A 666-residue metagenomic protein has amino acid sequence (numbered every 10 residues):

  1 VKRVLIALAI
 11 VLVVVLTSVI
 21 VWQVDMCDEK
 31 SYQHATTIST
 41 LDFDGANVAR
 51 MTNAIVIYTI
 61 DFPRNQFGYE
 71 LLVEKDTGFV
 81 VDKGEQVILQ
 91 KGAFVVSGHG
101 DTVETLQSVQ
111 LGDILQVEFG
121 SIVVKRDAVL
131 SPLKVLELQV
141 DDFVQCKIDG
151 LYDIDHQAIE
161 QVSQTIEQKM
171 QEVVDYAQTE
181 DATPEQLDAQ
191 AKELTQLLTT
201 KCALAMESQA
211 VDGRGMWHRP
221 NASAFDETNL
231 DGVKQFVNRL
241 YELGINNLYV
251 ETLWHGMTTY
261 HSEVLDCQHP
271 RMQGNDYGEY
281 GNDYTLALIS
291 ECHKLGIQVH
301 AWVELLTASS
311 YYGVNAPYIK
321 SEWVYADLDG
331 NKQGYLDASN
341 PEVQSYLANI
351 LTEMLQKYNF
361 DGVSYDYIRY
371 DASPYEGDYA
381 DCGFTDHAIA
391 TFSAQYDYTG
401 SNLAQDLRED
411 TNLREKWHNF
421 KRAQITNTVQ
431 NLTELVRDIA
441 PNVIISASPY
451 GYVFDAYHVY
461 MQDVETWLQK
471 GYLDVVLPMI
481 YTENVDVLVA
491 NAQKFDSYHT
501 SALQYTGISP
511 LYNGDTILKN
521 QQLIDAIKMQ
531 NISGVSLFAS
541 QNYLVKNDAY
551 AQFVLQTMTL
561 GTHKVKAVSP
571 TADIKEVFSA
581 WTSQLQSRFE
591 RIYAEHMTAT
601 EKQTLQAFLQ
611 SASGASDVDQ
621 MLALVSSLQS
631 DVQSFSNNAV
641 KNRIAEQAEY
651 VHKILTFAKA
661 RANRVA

Functional and structural regions predicted by a protein language model:
G112, Q116, Y472-V489, F495 (+1 more regions): Substrate-binding cleft of secreted/luminal carbohydrate-active enzymes
V211-E227, H300-K357: Active-site-adjacent "subsite" loops/lids of carbohydrate-active enzymes
W217-E227, L265-G281, G330-S345, L413-I425 (+2 more regions): The substrate-binding groove and active-site-proximal loops of carbohydrate-active enzymes, especially glycoside
F225-L243, P270-L295, A423-T428: Aromatic- and glycine-enriched glycan-recognition loops and surfaces that form the carbohydrate-binding subsites
D231-T258, K357-F360, L473: Catalytic domains of carbohydrate-active enzymes, especially glycoside hydrolases
L243-Y280: Aromatic-lined carbohydrate-binding/catalytic grooves of carbohydrate-active enzymes
I245-L253, G281-L328, S364-D366: Glycine-rich, aromatic-flanked loop segments that form ligand/cofactor-binding clefts across common enzyme folds
V324-V464, K470: Polysaccharide-binding and catalytic clefts of secreted carbohydrate-active enzymes
